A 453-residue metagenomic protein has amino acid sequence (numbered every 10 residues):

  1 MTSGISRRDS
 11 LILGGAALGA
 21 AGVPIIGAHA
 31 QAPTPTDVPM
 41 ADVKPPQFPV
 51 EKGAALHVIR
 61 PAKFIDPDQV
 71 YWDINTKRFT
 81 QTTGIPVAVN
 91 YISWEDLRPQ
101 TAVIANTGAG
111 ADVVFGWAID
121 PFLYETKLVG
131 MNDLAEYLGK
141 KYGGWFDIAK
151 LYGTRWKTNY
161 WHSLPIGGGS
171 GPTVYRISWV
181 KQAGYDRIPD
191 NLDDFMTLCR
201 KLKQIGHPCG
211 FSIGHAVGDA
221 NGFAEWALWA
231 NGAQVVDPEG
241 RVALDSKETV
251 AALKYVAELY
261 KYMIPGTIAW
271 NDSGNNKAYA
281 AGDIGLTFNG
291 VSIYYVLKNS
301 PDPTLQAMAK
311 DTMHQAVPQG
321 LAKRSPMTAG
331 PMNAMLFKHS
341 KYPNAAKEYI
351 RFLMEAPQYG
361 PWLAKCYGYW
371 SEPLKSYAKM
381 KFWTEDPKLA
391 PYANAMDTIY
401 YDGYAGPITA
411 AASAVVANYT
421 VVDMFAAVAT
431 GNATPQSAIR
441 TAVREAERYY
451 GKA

Functional and structural regions predicted by a protein language model:
M1-L18: N-terminal secretory signal peptides and thylakoid transit peptides that target proteins across membranes
A32-V50, W117-P172, M196, A309-Q315: Hinge/lid segment of periplasmic solute-binding proteins
P33-V38, D42, V50-E51, P86-V87 (+3 more regions): Conserved C-terminal helix/tail region of periplasmic/extracytoplasmic solute-binding proteins
A41-V43, F48-V50, I119, S292-M308 (+2 more regions): C-terminal lobe and pocket-closing loops of periplasmic/extracytoplasmic Venus-flytrap solute-binding proteins
P46-E51, N132-I148, N231-A252, N299-T312 (+5 more regions): Short, solvent-exposed loop/beta-turn-alpha elements that line the ligand-binding surface or hinge of extracytoplasmic
I74-F146, S178-D190, A278, G282-L286 (+1 more regions): Extracytoplasmic "Venus flytrap"/periplasmic binding protein-like
G153-I166, G171, M196-V242, E248 (+1 more regions): Extracytoplasmic/periplasmic solute-binding protein
L198-I205, E239-I268, M313, V317: Glycine-centered hinge/linker elements that transmit conformational signals in sensory and ligand-binding systems
